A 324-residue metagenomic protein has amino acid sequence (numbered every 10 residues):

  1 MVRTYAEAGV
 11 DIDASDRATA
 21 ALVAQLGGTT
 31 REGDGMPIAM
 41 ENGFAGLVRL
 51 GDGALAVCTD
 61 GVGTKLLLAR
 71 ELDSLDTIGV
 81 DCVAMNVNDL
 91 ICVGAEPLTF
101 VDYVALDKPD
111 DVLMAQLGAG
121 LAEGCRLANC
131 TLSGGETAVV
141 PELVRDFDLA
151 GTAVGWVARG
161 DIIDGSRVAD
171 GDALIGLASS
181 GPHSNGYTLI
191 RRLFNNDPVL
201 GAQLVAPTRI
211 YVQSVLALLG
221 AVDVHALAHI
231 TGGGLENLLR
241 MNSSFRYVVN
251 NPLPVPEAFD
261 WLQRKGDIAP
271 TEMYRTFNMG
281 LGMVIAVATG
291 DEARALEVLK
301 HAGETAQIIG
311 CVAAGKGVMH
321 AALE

Functional and structural regions predicted by a protein language model:
M1-I91, N129, S133, A169 (+4 more regions): N-terminal glycine-rich phosphate/pyrophosphate-binding loops that anchor nucleotide-derived ligands and cofactors
V2-E7, A24, L113-T131, E142-F147 (+2 more regions): Glycine-/charge-enriched secondary-structure boundary and capping motifs
R49, G53, V62-G63, D81-C82 (+2 more regions): Glycine-rich anion-binding loops of enzyme active sites
D52-V57, G61-G63, R191, L253-Q263: Acidic-glycine-rich active-site phosphate/pyrophosphate-binding loop
G61-S74, D102, N196-L200, D267: Glycine/charged-rich beta-loop-alpha catalytic/anionic-binding loops adjacent to active sites
N88-F100, E272: Short, flexible active-site-proximal loops enriched in glycine and acidic residues
